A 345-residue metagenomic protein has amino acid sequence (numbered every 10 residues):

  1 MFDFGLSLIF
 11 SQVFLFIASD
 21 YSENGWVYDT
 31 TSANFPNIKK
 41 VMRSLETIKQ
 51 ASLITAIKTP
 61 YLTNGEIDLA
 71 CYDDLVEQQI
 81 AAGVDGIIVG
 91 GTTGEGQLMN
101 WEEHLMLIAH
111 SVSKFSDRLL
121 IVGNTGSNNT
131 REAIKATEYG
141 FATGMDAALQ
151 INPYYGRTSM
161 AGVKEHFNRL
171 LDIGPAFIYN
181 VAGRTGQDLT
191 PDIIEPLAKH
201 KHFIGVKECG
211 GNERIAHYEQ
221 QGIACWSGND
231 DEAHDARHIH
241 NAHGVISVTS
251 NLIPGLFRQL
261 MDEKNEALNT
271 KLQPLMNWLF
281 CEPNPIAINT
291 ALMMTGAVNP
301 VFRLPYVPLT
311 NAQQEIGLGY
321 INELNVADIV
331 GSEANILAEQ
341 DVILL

Functional and structural regions predicted by a protein language model:
A18, T30-A33: Ala/Thr-enriched low-complexity intrinsically disordered regions
R43, T47-A51, T55-T63, I67-G186: Active-site beta->alpha loop and helix N-cap motifs at the rims of alpha/beta catalytic domains
S113-L119, A142-G144, A198-H202, Q221-I223 (+1 more regions): Short helix-capping segments at alpha-helix termini
A182-E282: Catalytic alpha/beta core domains of metabolic enzymes, predominantly
D235-L345: Structured C-terminal cap/extension of enzyme domains
